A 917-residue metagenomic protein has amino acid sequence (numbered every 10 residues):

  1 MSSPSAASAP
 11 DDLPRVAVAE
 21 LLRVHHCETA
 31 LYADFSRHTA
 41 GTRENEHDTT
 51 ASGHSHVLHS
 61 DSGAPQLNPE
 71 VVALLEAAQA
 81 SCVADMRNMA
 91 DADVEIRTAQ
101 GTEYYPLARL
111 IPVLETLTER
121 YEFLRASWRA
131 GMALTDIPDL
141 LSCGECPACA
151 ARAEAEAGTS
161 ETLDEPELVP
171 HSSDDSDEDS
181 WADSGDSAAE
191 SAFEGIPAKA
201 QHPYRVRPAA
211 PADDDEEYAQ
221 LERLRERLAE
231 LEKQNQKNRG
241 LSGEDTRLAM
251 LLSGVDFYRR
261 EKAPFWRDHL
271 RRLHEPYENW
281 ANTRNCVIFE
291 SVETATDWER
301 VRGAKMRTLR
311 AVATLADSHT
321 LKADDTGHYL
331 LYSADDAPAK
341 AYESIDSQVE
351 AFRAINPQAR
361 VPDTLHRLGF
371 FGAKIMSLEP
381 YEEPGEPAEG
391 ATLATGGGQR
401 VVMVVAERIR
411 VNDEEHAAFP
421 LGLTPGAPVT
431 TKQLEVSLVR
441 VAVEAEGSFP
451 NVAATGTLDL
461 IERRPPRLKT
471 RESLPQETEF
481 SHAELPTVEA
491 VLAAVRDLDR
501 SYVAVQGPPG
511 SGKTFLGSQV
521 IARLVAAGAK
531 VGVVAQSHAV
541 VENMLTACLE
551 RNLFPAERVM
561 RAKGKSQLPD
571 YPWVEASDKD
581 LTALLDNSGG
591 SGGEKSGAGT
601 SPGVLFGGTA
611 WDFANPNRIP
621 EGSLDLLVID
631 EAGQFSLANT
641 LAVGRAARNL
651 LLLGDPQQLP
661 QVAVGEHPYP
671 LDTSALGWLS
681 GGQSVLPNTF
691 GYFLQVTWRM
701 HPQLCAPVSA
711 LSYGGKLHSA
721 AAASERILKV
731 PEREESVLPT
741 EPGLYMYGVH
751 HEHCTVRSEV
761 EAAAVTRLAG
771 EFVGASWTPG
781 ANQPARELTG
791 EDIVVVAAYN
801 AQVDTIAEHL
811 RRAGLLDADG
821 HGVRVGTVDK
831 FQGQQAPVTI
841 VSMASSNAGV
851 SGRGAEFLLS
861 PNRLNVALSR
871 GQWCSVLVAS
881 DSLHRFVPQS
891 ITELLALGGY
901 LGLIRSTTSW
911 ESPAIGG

Functional and structural regions predicted by a protein language model:
S2-T98, E145, A150: Metal-dependent nuclease catalytic cores that hydrolyze phosphodiester bonds in DNA/RNA, characterized by
F35, G41-E46, I111-A153, G158 (+7 more regions): Accessory interdomain/linker segments of ATP-dependent helicases and helicase-like nucleic-acid enzymes that mediate
Q66-S81, D85-D93, R97-G101, A108 (+9 more regions): Metal-dependent DNA phosphodiester-chemistry modules and their immediately adjacent helices/loops in DNA-processing
V72, A78-A80, A84-G101, P106-E154 (+11 more regions): Core structural elements
P166, H171-S187: Acidic, Ser/Thr-interspersed intrinsically disordered low-complexity regions
D268-S448: Conserved ASCE P-loop ATPase motor domains encompassing nucleic-acid-directed helicases/translocases
E383-D612, K716-A781, N800: ASCE P-loop NTPase motor cores of helicases and related translocases
A526-A529, A535-E542, T546, W611-A614 (+1 more regions): Conserved helicase motor core of SF1/SF2 NTP-dependent helicases
